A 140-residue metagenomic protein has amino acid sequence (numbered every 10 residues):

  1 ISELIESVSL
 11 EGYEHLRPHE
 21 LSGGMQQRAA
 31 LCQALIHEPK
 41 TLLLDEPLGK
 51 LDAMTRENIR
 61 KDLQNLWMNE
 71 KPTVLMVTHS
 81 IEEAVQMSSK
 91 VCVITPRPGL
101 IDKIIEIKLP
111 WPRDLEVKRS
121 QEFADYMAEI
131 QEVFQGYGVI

Functional and structural regions predicted by a protein language model:
I1-Y13, N65: Conserved ABC ATPase "signature" region
L16-H19, H37: Conserved signature/switch motifs of ABC ATPase nucleotide-binding domains
S22-R28: ABC ATPase nucleotide-binding domain "signature motif"
L31: Hydrophobic anchor residue at the start of the ABC signature
L42-D45: Catalytic Walker B motif of ABC-type/P-loop ATPase nucleotide-binding domains
R56-E70: Helical segment within the ABC ATPase nucleotide-binding domain
K71-V77: Conserved H-loop
P96-Y126: Conserved beta-strand-loop-alpha-helix hinge in the C-terminal portion of ABC ATPase nucleotide-binding domains
